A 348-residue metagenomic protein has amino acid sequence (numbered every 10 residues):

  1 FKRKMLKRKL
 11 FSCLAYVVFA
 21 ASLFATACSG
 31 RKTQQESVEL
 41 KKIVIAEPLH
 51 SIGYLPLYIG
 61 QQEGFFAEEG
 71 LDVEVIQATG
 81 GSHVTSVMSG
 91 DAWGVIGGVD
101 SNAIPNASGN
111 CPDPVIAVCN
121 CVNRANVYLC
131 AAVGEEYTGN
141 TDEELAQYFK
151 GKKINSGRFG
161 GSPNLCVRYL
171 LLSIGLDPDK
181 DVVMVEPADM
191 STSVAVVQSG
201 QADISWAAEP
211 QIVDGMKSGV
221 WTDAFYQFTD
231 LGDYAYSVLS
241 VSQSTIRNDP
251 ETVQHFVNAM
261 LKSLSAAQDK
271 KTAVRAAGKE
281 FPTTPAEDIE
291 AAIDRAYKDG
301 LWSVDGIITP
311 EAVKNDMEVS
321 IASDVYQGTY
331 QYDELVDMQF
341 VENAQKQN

Functional and structural regions predicted by a protein language model:
F1-K42, A344-N348: Short, low-complexity disordered leader/linker segments with a strong preference for bacterial N-terminal type II
S37-D179, M184-P187, D203-E209, F225-Y226 (+1 more regions): Short, glycine-/small- and polar/acidic-enriched structural segments that line small-molecule recognition paths
Y54, V84, M88, N102 (+12 more regions): Extracytoplasmic/secreted envelope proteins and their assembly/folding machinery, especially bacterial periplasmic
V99, T192-E280: Pocket-lining segment of extracytoplasmic ligand-binding domains
P114-A117, M184, A273-A277, Q331: Surface-exposed patches in mature extracellular/periplasmic domains of secreted proteins
R247-Q327: Secondary-structure end/capping motifs
M317-N348: Conserved C-terminal helix/tail region of periplasmic/extracytoplasmic solute-binding proteins
